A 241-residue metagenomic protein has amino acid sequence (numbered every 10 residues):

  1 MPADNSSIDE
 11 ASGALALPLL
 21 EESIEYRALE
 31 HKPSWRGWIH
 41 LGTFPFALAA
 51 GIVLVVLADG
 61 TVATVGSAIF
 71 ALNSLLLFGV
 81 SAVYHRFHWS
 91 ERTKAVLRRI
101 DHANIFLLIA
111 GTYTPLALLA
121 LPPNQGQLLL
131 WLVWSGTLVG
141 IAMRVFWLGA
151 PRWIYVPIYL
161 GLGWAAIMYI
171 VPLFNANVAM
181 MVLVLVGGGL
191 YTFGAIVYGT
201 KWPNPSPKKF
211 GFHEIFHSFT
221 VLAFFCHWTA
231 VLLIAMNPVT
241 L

Functional and structural regions predicted by a protein language model:
P2-L241: Multi-pass alpha-helical transmembrane bundles in non-GPCR membrane proteins that perform intramembrane catalysis
